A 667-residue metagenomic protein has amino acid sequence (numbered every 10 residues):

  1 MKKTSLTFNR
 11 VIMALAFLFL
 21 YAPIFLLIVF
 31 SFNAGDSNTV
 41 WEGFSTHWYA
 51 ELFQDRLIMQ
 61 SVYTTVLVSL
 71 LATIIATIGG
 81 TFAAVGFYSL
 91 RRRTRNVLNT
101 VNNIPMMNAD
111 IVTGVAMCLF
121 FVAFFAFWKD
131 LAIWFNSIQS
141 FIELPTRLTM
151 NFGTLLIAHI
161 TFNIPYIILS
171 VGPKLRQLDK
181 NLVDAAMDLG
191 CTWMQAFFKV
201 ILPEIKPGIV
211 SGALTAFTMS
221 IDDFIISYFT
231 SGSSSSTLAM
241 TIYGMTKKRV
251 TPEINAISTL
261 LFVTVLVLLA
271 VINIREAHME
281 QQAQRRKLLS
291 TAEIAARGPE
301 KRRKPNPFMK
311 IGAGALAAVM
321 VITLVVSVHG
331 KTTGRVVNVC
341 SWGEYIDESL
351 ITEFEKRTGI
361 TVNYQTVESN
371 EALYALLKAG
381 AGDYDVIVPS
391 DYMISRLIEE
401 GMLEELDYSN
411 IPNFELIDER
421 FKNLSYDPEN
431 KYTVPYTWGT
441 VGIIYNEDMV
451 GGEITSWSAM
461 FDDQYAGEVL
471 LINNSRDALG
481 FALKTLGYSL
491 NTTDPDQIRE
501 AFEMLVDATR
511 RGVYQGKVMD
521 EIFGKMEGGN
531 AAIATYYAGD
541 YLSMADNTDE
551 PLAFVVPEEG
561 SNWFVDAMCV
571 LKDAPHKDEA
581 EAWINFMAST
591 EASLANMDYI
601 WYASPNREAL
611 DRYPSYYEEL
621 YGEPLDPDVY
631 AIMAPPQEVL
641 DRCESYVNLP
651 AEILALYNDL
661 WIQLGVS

Functional and structural regions predicted by a protein language model:
M1-L6, L71-N102, V115-A123, W128 (+2 more regions): Transmembrane-helix boundary motif in ABC transporter permease subunits
K3-S5, Y49-L57, I221-H278: Interhelical loop and adjacent transmembrane-helix boundary motif in polytopic membrane transport permeases
K3-V11, G172-V183, M187, F197-K199 (+1 more regions): C-terminal transmembrane helix and the adjacent membrane-cytosol boundary/short C-terminal tail of inner/organellar
I12, F17-I24, N108, T161 (+3 more regions): Transmembrane alpha-helices
L15, A22-R56, Y228-S233, Q281: Short membrane-interfacial helix/loop motifs at transmembrane-helix boundaries
S37, T46, T94, I111-I160 (+2 more regions): Membrane-interfacial helix termini and adjacent extracytoplasmic/periplasmic loops of multi-pass transporters
L189-G190, P203, T437, V441: Glycine/proline-centered hinge or cleavage motifs at structural transition points of membrane proteins
V328-L397, G524: Early extracytoplasmic/lumenal segment of secretory-pathway proteins
